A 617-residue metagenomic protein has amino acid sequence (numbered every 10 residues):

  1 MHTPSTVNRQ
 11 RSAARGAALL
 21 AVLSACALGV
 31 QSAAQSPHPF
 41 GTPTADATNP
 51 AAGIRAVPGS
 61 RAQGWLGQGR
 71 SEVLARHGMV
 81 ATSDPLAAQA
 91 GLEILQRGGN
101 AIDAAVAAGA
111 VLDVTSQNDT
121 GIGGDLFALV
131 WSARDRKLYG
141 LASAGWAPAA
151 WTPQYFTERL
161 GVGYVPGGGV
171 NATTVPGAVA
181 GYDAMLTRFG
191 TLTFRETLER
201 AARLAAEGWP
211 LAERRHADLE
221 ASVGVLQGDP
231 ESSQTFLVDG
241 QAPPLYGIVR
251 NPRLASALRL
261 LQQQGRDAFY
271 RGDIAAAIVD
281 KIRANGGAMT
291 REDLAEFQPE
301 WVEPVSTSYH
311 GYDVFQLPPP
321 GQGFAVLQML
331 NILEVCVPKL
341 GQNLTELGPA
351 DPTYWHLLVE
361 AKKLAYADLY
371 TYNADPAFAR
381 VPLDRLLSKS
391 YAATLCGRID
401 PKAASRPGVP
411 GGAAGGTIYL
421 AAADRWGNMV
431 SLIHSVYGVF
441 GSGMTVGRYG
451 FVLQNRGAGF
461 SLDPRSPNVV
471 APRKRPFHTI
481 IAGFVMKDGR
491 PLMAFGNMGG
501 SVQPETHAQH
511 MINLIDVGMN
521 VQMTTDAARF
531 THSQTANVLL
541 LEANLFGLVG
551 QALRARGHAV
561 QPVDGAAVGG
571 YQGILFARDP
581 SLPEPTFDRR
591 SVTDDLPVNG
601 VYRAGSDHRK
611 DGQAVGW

Functional and structural regions predicted by a protein language model:
M1-A13: N-terminal secretory signal peptides that target proteins for export/translocation
A17-A27: Bacterial N-terminal signal peptides
Q35-Q89, E93, A101-Q264, F269-R271 (+4 more regions): Noncatalytic scaffold domains of N-terminal-nucleophile
V57-P58, P338-V436, R448-Y449, R456 (+1 more regions): Internal maturation/activation junctions in enzymes
V114-N118, D125-G140, A288-T290, N428-M493 (+2 more regions): Active-site rim segments in enzyme catalytic domains, especially the processed small/beta chain of N-terminal
T120, D125-S132, I418-A423, A482-F484 (+1 more regions): Short beta-strand scaffold segments in enzyme catalytic cores
W301, A414-T417, H478-I480: Short, small/polar residue-rich loop motifs at catalytic or cofactor-binding pockets
Y366, W426, K474, H507 (+1 more regions): Extended C-terminal subregions enriched in glycine
